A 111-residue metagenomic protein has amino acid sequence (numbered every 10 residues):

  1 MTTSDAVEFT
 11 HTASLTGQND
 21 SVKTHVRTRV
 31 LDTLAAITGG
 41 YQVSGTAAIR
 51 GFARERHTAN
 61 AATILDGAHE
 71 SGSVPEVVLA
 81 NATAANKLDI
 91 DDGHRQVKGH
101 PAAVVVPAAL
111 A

Functional and structural regions predicted by a protein language model:
M1-A111: N-terminal core-entry segment
